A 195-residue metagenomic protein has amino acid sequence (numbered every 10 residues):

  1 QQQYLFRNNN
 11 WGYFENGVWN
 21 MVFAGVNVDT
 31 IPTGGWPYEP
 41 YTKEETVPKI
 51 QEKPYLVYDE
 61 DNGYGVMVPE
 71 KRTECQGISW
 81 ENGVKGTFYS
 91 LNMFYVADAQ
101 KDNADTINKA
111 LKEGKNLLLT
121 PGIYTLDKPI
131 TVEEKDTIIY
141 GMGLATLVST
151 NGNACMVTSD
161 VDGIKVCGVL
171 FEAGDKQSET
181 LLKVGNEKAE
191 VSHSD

Functional and structural regions predicted by a protein language model:
Q1-Y95, K112, E187-D195: Sequence-level preference for short, compositionally simple segments enriched in small aliphatic or small polar residues
N10-Y13, I123, G143, L170: A structural signal for beta-strand register positions
Y13-N16, G114-L118, I164, V169 (+1 more regions): Short secondary-structure junctions and interdomain/linker hinges
E74-Q76, L117-T120, A145, K176-Q177: A short linear-motif detector with a strong N-terminal bias
S90-A99, I107-D127, I138-G143: Glycine-rich repeat segments that build the extracellular carbohydrate-interaction surface of secreted and virion
N108-K109, T125-I138, L147-S192: Extracellular beta-strand-rich solenoid/capping regions of secreted or surface-exposed proteins that bind or remodel
